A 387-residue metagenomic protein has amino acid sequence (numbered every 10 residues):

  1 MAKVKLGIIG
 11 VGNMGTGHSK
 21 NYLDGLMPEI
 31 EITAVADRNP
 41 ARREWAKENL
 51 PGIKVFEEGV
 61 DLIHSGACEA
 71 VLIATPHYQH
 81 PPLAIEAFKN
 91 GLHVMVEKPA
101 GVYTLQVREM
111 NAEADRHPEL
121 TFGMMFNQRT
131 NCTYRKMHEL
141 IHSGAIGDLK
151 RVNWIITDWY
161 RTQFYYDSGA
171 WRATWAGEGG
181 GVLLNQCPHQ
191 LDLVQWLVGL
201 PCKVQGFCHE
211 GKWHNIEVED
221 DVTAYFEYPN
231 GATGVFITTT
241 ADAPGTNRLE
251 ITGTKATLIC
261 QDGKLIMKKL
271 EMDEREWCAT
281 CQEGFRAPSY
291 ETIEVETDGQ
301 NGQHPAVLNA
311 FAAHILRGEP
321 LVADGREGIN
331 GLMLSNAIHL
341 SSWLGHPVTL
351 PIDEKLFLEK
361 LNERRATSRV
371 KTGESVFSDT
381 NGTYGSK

Functional and structural regions predicted by a protein language model:
M1-L50: N-terminal Rossmann-like dinucleotide-binding module
G52-G59: Conserved SAM-binding strand-loop segment of SAM-dependent methyltransferases
S65, A70, P76-H77, P81-R129 (+1 more regions): Beta-strand-loop-alpha-helix segment that lines the small-molecule cofactor/substrate pocket of alpha/beta enzymes
L120, Q128-I216, G345: Predominantly a Rossmann-like dinucleotide-binding segment in NAD(P)-dependent oxidoreductases
P188, W213, I237-G245: Glycine-rich phosphate/pyrophosphate-binding beta-alpha loops
E219, A224-N230, I251-G253: Active-site beta-strand termini and strand-to-loop segments that position acidic
Y228, T254-R326, V348, E359-K387: C-terminal glycine/acidic-rich active-site capping loop/insertion
